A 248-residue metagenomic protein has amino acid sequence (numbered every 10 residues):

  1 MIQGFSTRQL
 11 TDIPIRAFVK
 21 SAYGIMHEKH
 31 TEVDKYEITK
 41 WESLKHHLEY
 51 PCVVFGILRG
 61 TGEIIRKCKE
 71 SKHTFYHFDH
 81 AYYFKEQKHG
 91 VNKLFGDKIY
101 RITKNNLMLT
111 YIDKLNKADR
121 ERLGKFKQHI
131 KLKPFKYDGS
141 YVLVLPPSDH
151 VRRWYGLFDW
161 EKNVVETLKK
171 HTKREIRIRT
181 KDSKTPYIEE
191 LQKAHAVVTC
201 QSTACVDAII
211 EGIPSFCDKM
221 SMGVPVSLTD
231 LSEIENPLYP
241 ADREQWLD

Functional and structural regions predicted by a protein language model:
M1-G56, G62, H150-V151, T172: N-terminal pre-catalytic "stem/leader" segment of glycosyltransferase-like enzymes
G4-R8, F78-Y82, Y141-V151, T180-K181 (+1 more regions): Short loop/turn segments at strand-loop or loop-helix junctions that form parts of catalytic or ligand-binding pockets
D12, E28-T31, H89-G139, R153 (+1 more regions): Leloir-type glycosyltransferase catalytic cores
T39-H46, I65, K169, R174-P225: Donor nucleotide-activated moiety binding/catalytic core segment of transferases that use nucleotide-activated donors
Y50-P51, Y141, H195-A196: Structural motif
R59-A118, T203, I210, S215 (+1 more regions): A basic- and aromatic-enriched beta-loop-alpha substructure that forms the phosphate/nucleotide- and DNA/RNA-contacting
G60-E63, Y83-K88, H150-W154, K184-Y187 (+2 more regions): Short catalytic/ligand-binding loop motif for oxyanion handling, primarily in non-cytosolic enzymes, centered on
K131-S183: Conserved catalytic-core segment of nucleotide-activated headgroup transferases in glycan assembly
